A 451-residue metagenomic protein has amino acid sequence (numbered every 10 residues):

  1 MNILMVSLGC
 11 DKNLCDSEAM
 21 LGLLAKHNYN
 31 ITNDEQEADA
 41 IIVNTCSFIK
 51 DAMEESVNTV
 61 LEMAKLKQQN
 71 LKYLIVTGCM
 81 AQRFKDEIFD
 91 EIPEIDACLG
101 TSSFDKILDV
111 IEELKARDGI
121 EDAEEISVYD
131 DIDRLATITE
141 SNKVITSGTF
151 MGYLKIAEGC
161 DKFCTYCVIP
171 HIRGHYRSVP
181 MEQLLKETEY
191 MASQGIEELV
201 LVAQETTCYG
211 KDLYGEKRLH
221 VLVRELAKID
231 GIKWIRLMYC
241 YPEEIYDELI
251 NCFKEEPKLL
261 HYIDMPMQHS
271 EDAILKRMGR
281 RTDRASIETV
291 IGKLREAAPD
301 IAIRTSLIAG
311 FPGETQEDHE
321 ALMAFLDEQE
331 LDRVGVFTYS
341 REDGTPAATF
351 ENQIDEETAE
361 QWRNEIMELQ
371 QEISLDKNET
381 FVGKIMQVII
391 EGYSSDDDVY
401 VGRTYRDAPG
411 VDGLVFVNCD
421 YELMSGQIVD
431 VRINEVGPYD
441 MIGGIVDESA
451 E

Functional and structural regions predicted by a protein language model:
M1-Y209, L259, I263, A285-E296 (+5 more regions): Proteins enriched for Cys/Gly/acidic motifs involved in redox and nucleic-acid/cofactor modification
S7, Y239, M267-H269, I390 (+1 more regions): Flexible glycine-/small-residue-rich
E35-A40, R304, G383-I385, P438: Short Gly/Ser/Thr- and Asp/Glu-enriched loop/turn motifs at secondary-structure junctions
S47-F48, R173, L213-E216, K276-T282 (+1 more regions): Short glycine-enriched, charge-decorated loop/helix-capping segments at active-site entrances that position
L74-G78, R83, S193-E317, D327-E328: Conserved SAM/AdoMet-binding glycine-rich loop
L184, L201, L237, M265 (+6 more regions): Conserved, mostly hydrophobic/aromatic
L249-I250, L322, V417-C419: Short beta-alpha junctions and helix-cap segments that line functional grooves
T349-E451: Terminal RNA-binding accessory module
